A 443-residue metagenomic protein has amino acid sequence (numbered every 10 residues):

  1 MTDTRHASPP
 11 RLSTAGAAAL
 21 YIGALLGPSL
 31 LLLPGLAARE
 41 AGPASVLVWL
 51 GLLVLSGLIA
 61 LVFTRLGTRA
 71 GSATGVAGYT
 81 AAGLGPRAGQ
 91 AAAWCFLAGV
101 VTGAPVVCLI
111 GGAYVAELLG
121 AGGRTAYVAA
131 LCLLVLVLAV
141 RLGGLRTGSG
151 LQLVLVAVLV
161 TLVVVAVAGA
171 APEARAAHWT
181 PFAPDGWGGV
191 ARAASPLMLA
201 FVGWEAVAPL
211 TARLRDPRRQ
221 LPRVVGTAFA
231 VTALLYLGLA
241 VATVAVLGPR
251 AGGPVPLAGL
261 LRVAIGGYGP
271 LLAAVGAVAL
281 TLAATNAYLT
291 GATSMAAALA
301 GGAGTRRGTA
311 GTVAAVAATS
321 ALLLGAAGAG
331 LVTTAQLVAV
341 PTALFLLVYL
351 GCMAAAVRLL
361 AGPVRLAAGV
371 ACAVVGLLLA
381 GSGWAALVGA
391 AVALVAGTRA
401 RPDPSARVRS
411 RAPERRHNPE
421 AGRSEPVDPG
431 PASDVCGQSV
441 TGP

Functional and structural regions predicted by a protein language model:
D3-A7, V46, L50, R124 (+4 more regions): Helix-loop-helix junctions that connect adjacent transmembrane segments in multi-pass membrane transporters
R5, P9-L109, M198, A206-V207 (+1 more regions): Transmembrane helix-boundary motif of multi-pass solute transporters/channels
G35-A41, G112-A126, R146-L155, L272-A279 (+4 more regions): Transmembrane helix-loop boundary segments of multi-pass membrane transporters
L50, V54-L58, A98, L131-A139 (+8 more regions): Generic alpha-helical transmembrane segments of integral inner-membrane proteins, especially permease/transport modules
L58-L134, A139-L142, V156, V278-A298 (+1 more regions): Hydrophobic transmembrane alpha-helices that form the core helical bundles of multi-pass secondary transporters
A77-A81, G85, E117, A121 (+2 more regions): TM-loop-TM module centered on a large, flexible mid-protein loop between adjacent transmembrane helices in multi-pass
T125-E173, P184-D185, V225-F229, V338 (+3 more regions): Membrane-interface loop-to-helix entry segments
P341, A354-P443: A generic transmembrane alpha-helix motif of multi-pass inner-membrane proteins
